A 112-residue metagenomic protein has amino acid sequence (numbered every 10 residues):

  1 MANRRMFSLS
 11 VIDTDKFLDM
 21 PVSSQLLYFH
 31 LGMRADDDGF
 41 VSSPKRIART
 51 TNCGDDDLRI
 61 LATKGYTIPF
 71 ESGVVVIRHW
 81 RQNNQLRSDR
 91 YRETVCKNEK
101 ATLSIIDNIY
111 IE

Functional and structural regions predicted by a protein language model:
M1-V11, D15-K16, T51-E112: Winged-helix/helix-turn-helix nucleic-acid-interaction surface
M6-F7, L26, F40: Generic signal for short, ordered secondary-structure residues within or immediately flanking folded domains
F17-S23: Structural motif
S23-L27, S43, D57: Short N-terminal amphipathic alpha-helix/helix-capping patch enriched in small hydrophobics with frequent Ser/Thr
S24-D36: Short amphipathic alpha-helical interface segments
A35-T51: Short acidic, hydrophobic short linear motifs in intrinsically disordered regions
